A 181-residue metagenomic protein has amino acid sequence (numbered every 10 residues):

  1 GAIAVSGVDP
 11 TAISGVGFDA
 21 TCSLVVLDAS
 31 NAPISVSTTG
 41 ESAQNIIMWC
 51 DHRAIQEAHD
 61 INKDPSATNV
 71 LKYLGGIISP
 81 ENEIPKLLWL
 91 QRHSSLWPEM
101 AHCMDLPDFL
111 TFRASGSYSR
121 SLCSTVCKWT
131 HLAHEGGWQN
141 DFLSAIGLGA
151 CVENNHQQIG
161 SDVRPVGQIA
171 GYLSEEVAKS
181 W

Functional and structural regions predicted by a protein language model:
G1-G7, L110: Stable alpha-helical structural segments in soluble proteins, enriched in small hydrophobic residues
G7-I84: Active-site phosphate-binding/coordination module
F18, S23, D28, A67-W181: Gly/Ser/Thr-rich active-site cleft segment
